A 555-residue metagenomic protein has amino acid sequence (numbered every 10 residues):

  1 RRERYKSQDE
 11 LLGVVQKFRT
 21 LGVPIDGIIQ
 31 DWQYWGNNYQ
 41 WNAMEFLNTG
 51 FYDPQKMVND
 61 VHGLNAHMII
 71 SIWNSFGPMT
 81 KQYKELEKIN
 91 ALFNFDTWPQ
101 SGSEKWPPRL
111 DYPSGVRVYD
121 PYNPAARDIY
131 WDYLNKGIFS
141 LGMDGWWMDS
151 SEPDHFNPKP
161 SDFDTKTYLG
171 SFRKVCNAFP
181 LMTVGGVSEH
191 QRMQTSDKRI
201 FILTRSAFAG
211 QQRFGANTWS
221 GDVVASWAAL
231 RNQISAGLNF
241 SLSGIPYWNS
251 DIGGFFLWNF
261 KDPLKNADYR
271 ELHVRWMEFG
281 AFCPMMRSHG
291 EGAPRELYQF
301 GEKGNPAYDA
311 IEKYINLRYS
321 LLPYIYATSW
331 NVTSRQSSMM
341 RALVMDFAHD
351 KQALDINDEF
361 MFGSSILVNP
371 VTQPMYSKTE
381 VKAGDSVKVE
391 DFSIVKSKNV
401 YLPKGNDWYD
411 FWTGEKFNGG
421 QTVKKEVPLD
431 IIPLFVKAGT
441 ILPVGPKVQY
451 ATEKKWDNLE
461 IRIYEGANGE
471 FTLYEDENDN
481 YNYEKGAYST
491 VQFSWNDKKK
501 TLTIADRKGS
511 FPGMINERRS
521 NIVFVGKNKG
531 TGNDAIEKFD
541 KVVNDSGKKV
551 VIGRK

Functional and structural regions predicted by a protein language model:
R1-I431, V436-K437: Catalytic-domain carbohydrate-binding cleft regions of carbohydrate-active enzymes
Y409-L429, G530-K555: Solvent-exposed beta-strand/loop surfaces of large extracellular or lumenal domains
I431-K548: Accessory, solvent-exposed terminal regions and/or long lumenal/extracellular loops of proteins
